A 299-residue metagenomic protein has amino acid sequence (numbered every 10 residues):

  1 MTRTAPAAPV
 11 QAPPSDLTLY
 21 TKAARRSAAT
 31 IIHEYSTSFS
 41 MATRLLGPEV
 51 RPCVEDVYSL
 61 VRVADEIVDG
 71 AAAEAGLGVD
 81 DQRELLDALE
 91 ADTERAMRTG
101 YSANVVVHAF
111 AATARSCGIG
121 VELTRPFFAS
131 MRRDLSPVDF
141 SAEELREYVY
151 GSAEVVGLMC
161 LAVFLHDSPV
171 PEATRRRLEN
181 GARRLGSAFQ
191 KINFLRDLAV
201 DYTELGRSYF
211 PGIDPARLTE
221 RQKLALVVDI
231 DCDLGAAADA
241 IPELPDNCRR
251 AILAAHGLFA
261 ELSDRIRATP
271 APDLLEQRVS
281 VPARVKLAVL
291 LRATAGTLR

Functional and structural regions predicted by a protein language model:
M1-F189, L195-R299: Catalytic cores of Mg2+-dependent Asp-rich isoprenoid enzymes
